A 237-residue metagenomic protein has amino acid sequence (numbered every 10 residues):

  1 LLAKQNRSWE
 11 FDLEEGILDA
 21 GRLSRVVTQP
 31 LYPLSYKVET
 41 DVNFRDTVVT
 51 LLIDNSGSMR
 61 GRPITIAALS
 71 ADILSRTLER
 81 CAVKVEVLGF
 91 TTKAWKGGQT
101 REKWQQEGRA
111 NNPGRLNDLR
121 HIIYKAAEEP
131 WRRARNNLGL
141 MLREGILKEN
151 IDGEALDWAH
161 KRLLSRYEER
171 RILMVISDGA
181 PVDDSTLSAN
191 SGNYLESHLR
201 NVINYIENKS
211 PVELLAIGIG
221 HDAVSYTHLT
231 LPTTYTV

Functional and structural regions predicted by a protein language model:
L1-L229: Acidic, glycine-rich A-domain
H228, T234-V237: Single conserved hydrophobic/aromatic residue that forms the stacking wall/gate of nucleotide- or nucleobase-binding
